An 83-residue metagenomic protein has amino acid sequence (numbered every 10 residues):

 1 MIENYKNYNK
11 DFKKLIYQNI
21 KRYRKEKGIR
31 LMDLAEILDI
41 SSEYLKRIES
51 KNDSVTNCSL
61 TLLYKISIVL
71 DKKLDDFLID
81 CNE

Functional and structural regions predicted by a protein language model:
M1-E26: A short, Lys/Arg-rich alpha-helix, primarily the initiator
I20, L31, S42, L60-L63: Helix-turn-helix DNA-binding elements, focusing on the entry/boundary residues of the two helices that contact DNA
R24, A35, S67: The alpha-helix within a helix-turn-helix
G28, N57-L60, L74: Short, Lys/Arg-enriched C-terminal cap helix and immediately downstream tail that follows
G28-I48: Short alpha-helical DNA-recognition segment
N52-K65: Short, basic-rich loop-to-helix N-cap that marks the start of a DNA-contacting helix
L70-E83: Short C-terminal boundary/hinge segments that cap the last helix of small helical domains
